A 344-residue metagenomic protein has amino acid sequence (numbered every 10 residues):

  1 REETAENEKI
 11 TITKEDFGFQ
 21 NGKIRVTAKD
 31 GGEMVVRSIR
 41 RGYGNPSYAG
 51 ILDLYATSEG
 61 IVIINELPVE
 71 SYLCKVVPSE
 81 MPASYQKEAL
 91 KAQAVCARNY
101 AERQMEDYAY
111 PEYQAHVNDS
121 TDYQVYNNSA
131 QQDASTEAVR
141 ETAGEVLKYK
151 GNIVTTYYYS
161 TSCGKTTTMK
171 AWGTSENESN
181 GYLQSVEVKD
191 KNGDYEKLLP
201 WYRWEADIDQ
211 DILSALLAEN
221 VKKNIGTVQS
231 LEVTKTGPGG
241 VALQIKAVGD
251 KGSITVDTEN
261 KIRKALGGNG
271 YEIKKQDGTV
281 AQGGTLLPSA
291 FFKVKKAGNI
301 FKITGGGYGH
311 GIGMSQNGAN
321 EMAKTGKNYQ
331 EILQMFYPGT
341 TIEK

Functional and structural regions predicted by a protein language model:
R1-K344: Conserved, single-site charged/polar hotspot
